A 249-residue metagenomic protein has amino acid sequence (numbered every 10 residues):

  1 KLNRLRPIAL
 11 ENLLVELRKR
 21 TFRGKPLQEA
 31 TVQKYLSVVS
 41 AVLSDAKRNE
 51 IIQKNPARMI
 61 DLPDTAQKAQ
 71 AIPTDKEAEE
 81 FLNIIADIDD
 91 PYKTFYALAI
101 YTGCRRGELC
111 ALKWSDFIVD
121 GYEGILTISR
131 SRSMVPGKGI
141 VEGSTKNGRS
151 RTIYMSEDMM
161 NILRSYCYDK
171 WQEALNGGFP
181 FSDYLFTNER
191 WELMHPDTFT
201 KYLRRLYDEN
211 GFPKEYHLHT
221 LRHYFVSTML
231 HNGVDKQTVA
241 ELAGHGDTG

Functional and structural regions predicted by a protein language model:
K1-I51, Q67, I88, L193-T198 (+1 more regions): N-terminal core-binding DNA-recognition domain of tyrosine site-specific recombinases/integrases
R4-P7, K19, Q53, L62 (+4 more regions): Phosphate-coordinating loops and pocket residues in cytosolic domains that bind phosphorylated ligands
I8, T65-P91, Y101-C104, D158: Long, amphipathic, Lys/Arg-enriched alpha-helical "connector/arm" segment
N12, A86-A97, E123-I125: Conserved catalytic core of the tyrosine transesterase superfamily
S44-P56, A78, A99-R132, Q237: Short, charged phosphate-coordinating catalytic segments
R48, T94-A97, Y101-E108, D197-E209 (+1 more regions): C-terminal catalytic core of tyrosine-transesterase DNA break-rejoin enzymes
M59-L62, A71, D75-E77, L112-W171: Conserved tyrosine-mediated DNA breakage-rejoining catalytic core shared by Y-recombinases
S131, S156-P213: Active-site/catalytic core of tyrosine-dependent DNA strand-transfer enzymes
